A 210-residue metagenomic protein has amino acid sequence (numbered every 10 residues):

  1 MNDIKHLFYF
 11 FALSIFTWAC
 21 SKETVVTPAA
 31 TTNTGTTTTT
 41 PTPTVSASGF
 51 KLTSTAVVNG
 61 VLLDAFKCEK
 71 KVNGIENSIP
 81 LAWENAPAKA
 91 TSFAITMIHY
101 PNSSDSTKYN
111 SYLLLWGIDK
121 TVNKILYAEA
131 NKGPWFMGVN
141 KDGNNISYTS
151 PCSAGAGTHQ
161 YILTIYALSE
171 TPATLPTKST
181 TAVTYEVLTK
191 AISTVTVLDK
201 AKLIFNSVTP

Functional and structural regions predicted by a protein language model:
M1-T32: Bacterial Sec-dependent N-terminal signal peptides
S21-P210: N-terminus-centered regions that define maturation/targeting leaders and the start of the first functional domain
